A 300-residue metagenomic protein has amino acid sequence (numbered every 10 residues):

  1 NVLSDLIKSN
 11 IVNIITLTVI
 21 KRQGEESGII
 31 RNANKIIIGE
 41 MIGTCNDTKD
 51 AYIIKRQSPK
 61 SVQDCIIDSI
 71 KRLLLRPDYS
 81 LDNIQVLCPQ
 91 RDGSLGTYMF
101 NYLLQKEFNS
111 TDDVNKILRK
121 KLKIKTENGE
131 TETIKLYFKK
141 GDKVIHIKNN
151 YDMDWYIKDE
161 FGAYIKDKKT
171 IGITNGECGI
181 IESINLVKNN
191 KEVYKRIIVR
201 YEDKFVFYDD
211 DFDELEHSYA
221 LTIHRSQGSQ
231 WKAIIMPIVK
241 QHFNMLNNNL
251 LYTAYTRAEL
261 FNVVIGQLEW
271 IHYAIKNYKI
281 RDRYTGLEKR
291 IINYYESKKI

Functional and structural regions predicted by a protein language model:
N1-G172, Y294: Conserved helicase motor core of P-loop NTPases
I38, D159, Y164-I171, N175-I300: C-terminal accessory regions
